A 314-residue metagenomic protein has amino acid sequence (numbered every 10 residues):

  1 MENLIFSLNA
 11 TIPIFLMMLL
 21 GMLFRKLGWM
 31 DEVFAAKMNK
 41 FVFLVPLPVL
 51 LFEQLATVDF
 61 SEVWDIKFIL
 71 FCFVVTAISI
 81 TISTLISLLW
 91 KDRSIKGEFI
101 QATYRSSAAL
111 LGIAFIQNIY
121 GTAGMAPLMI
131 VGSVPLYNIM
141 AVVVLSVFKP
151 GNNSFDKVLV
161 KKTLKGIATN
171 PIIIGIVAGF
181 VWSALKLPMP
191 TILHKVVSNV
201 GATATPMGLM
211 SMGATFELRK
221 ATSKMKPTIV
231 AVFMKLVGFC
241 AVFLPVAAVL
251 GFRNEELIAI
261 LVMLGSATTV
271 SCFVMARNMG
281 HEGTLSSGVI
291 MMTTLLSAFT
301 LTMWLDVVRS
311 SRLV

Functional and structural regions predicted by a protein language model:
M1-V314: Alpha-helical transmembrane segments of multi-pass small-molecule/ion transporters
